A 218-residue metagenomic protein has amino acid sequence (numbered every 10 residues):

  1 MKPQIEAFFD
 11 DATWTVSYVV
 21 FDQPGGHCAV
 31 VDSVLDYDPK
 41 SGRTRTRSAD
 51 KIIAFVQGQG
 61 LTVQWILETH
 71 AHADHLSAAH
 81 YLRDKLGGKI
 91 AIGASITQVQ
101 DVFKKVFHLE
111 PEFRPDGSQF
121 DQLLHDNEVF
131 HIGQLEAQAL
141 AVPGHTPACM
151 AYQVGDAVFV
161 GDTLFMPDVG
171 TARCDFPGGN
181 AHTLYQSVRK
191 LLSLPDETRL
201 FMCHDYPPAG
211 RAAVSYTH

Functional and structural regions predicted by a protein language model:
K2-T62, A151-V160, P167: Conserved beta-strand hairpin/beta-sheet module of binuclear metal-dependent hydrolase folds, prominently
E6, A29, L67, A91 (+4 more regions): Hydrophobic/aromatic beta-strand patches that form the interior of the parallel beta-sheet core in alpha/beta enzyme
E6-F8, V20, N127-I132, H204: Short acidic-hydrophobic surface loop/beta-edge motif
D10, E68, A213-Y216: Helix N-terminus capping/helix-initiation residues
T13-V16, G133, T146: Short, basic and Ser/Thr-rich N-terminal targeting/leader segments
W14, A73-L76, P208: Loop/helix-junction capping segments adjacent to catalytic residues or to phosphate/diphosphate-binding pockets
G26, S33-P39, F107-L109, F113-Q119 (+2 more regions): Metallo-beta-lactamase
V34-L135: Active-site HxH/HxHxD metal-binding segment of metal-dependent hydrolases
